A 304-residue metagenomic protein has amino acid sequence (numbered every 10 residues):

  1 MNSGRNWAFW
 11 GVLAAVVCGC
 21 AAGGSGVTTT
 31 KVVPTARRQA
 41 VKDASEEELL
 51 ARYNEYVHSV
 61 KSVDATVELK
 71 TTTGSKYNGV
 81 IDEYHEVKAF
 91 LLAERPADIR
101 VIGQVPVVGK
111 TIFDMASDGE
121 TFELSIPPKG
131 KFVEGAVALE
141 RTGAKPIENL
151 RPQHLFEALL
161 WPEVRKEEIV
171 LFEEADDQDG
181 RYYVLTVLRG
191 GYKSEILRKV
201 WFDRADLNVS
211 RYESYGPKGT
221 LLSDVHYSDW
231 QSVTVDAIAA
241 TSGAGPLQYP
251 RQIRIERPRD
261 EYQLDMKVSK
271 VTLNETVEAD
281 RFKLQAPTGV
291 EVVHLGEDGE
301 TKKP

Functional and structural regions predicted by a protein language model:
M1-C20: Sec-dependent bacterial lipoprotein signal peptides
C20-E86, K166, G296-P304: N-terminal leader/targeting segments and the immediate start of mature chains
S25, E94-H154, V290: An acidic-aromatic
A44-L49, I126-R198: Flexible, processing/modification-adjacent segments and terminal tails in exported/periplasmic/extracellular proteins
N54-V63, D82-Y84, L92-A97, M115 (+4 more regions): Edge/loop elements at the starts and ends of beta-strands within beta-rich repeat scaffolds
V67-T71, R95-A97, G103-V107, G119-T121 (+4 more regions): A mature extracytoplasmic/lumenal domain signature
L69-F113: Post-signal peptide N-terminal segment of secreted/secretory-pathway proteins
V170-T288, G299: Gly/Pro-enriched, hydrophobic low-complexity segments that function as extracytoplasmic propeptides/linkers
